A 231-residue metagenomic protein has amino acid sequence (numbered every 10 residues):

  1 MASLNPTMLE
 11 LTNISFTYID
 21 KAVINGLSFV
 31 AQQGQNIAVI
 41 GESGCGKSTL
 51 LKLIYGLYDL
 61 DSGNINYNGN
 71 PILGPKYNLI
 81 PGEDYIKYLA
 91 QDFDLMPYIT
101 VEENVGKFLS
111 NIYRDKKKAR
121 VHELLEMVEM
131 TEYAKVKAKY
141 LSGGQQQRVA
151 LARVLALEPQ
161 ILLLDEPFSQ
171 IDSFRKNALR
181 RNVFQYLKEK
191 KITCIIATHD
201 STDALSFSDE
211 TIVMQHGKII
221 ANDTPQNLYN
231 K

Functional and structural regions predicted by a protein language model:
Y55: Helix-to-loop junction immediately C-terminal to a conserved catalytic motif
G63-G74: Conserved ABC transporter NBD signature motif
I72-K87, N111: ABC ATPase NBD coupling module
K116-Y133, N182-Q185: Conserved ABC ATPase "signature" region
K137-L141, Q145: Conserved ABC ATPase signature
A156-Q160: A short, proline-enriched helix->beta-strand linker immediately N-terminal to the Walker B motif in ABC-type P-loop
